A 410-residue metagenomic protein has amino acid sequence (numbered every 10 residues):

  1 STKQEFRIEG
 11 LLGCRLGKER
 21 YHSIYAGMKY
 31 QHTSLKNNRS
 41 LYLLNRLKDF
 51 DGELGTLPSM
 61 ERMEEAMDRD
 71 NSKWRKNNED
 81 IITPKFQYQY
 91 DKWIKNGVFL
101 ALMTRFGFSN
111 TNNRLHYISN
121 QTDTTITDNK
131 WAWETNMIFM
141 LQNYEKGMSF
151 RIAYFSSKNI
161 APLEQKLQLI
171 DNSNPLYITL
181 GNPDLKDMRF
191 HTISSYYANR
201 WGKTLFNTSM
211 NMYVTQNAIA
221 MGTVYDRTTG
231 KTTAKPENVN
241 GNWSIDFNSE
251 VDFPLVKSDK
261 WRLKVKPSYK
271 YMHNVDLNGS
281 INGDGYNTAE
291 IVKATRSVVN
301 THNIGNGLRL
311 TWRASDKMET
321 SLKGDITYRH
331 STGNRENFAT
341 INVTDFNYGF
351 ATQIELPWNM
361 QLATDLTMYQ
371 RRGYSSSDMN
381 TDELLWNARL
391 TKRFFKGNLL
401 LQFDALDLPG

Functional and structural regions predicted by a protein language model:
S1-G410: Exposed, low-structure sequence patches enriched in small/polar residues
